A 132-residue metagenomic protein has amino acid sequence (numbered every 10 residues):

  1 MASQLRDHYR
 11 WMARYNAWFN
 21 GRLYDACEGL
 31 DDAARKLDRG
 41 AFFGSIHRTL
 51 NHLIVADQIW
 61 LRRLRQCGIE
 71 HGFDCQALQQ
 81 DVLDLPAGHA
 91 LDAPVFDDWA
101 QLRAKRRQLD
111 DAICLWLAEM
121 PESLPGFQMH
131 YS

Functional and structural regions predicted by a protein language model:
A2, I54-S132: Short, helix-capping/interhelical loops that line the mouth of catalytic, cofactor-, or ligand-binding pockets
Q4-L30, H47-C67: Alpha-helical bundle segments that constitute or directly flank the non-heme di-iron/ferroxidase center
L5, D38, L91: Generic anion/oxyanion-binding catalytic loop in active/binding sites
D25-L37, L115-G126: Surface-exposed helix-capping loop/turn segments at secondary-structure junctions
K36-R39, H130-S132: Short, solvent-exposed loop/turn elements at beta->coil junctions and helix N-caps that rim active or binding pockets
